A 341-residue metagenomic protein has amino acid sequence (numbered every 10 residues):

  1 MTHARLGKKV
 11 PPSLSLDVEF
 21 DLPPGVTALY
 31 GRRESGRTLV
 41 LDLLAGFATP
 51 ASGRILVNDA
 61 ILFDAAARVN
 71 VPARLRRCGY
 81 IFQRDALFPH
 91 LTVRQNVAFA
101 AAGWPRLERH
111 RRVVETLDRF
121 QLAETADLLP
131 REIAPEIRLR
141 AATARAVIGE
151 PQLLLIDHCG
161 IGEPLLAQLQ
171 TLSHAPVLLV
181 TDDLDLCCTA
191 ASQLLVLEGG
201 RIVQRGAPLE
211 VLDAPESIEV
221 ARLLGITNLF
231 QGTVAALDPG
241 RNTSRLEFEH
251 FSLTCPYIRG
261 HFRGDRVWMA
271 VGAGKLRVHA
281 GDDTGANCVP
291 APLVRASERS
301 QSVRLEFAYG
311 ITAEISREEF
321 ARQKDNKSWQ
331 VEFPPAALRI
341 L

Functional and structural regions predicted by a protein language model:
R5-L39, L43-S52, L56, A60-I61 (+1 more regions): Non-catalytic connector elements of ABC transporters
A60-F63, E108-T125: Conserved ABC ATPase "signature" region
L62-G79, G103-R106, V211, P215: ABC ATPase NBD coupling module
L91-H110, R119: ABC-type ATPase nucleotide-binding domains, specifically the catalytic core motifs of the NBD
T143: Hydrophobic anchor residue at the start of the ABC signature
I148-Q152: A short, proline-enriched helix->beta-strand linker immediately N-terminal to the Walker B motif in ABC-type P-loop
T181-F251: Internal alpha/beta loop-helix hairpins
